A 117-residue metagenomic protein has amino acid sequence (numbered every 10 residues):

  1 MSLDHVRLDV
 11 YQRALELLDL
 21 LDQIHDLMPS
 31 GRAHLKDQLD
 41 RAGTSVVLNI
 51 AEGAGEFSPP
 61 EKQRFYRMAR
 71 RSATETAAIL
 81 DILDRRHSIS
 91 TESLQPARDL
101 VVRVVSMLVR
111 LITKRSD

Functional and structural regions predicted by a protein language model:
M1-D117: Amphipathic alpha-helical assembly/interaction segments
